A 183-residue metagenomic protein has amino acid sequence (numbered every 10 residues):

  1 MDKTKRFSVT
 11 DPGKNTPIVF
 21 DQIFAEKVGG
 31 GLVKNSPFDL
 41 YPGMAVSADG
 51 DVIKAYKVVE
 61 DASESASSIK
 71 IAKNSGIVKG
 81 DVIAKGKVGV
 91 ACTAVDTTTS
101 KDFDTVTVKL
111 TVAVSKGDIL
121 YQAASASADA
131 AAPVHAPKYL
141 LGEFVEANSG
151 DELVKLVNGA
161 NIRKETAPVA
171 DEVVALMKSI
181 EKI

Functional and structural regions predicted by a protein language model:
M1-I183: Surface-exposed, low-hydrophobicity beta-strand/loop segments enriched in small/polar/acidic residues
